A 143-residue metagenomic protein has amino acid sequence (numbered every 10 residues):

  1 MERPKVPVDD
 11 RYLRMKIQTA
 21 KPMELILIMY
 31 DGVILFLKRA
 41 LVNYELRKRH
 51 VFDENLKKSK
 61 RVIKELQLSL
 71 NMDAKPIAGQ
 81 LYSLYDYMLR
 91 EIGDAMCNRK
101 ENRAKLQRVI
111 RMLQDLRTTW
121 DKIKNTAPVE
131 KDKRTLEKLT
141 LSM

Functional and structural regions predicted by a protein language model:
M1-K38, E45-L46, V51-K57, K64 (+5 more regions): N-terminal intrinsically disordered, cationic/polar leader segments that include organellar targeting peptides
L68-M72, C97-N98: Acidic/His metal-coordination segments adjacent to aromatic residues that form catalytic metal sites in metalloenzymes
D94-A104: Membrane-helix boundary connector in multi-pass membrane proteins
